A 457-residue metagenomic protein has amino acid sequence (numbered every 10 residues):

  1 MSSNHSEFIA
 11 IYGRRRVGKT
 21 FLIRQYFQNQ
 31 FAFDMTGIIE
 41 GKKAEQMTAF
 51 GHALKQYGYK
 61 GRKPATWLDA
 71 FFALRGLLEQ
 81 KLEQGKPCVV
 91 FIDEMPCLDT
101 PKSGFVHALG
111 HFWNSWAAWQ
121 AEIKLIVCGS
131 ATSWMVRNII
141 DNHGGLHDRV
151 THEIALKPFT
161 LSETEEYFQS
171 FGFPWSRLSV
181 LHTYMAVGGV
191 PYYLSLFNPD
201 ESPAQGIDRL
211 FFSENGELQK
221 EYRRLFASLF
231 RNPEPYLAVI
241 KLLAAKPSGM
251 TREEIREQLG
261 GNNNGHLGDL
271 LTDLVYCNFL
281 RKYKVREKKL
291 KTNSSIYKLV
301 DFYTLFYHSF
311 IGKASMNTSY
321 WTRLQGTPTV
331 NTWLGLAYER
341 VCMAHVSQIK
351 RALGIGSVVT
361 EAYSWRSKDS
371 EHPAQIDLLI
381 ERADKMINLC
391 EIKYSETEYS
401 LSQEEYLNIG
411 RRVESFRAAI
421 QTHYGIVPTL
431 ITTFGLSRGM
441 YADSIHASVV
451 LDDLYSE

Functional and structural regions predicted by a protein language model:
M1-L324, P328, P428: Phosphate-binding site recognition
R16, S294-E457: A cross-kingdom feature that marks ATP-driven nucleic-acid transaction machinery
